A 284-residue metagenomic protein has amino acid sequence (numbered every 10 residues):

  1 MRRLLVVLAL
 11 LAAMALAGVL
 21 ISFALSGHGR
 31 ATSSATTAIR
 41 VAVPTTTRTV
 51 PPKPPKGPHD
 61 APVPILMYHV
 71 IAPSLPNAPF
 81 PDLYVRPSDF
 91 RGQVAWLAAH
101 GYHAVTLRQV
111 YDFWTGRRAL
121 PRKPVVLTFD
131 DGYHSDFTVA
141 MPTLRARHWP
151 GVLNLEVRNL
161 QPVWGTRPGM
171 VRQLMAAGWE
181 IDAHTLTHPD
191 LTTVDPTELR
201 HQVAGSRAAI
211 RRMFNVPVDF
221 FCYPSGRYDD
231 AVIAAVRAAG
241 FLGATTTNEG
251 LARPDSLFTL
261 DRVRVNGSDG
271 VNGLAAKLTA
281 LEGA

Functional and structural regions predicted by a protein language model:
M1-A13: N-terminal Sec-pathway targeting helices
A15, F23-G27, A38-T128, Y133-V139 (+3 more regions): C-terminal active-site subregion of NodB/CE4 polysaccharide deacetylases
F137-V157: A short alpha/beta connector and helix-capping loop motif
L155-N159, P189-T192: Surface-exposed cleft-lining segments at the edges of enzyme active sites
V157-Q161, P224-R227: Short histidine/acidic/glycine/proline-rich micro-motifs that form metal- and phosphate-coordinating active-site loops
T166: Binuclear metal-dependent hydrolase catalytic cores centered on His/Asp/Glu-rich metal-binding motifs
